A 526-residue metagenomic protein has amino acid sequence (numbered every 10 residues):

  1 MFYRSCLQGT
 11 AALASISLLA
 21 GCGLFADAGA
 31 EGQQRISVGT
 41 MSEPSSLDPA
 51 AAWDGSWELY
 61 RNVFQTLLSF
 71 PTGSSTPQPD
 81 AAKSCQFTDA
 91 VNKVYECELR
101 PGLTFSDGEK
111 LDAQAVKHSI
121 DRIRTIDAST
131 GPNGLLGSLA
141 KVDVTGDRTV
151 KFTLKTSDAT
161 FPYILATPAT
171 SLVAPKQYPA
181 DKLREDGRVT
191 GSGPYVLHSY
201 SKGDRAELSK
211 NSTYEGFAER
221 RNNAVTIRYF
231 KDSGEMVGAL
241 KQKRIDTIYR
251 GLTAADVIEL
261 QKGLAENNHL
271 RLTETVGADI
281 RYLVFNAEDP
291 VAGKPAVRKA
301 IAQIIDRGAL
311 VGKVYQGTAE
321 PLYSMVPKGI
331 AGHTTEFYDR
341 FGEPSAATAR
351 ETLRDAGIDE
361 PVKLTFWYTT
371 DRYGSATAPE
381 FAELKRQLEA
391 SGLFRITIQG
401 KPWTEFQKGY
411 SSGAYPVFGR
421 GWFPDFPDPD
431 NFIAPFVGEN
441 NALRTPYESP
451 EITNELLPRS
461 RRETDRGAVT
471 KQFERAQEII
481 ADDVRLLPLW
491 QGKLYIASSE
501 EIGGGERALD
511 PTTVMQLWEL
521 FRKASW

Functional and structural regions predicted by a protein language model:
L18, E31-Q33, S201, K210 (+3 more regions): Detector for C-terminal structural segments
G39-A90, D121, T190: N-terminal lobe/hinge region of extracytoplasmic solute-binding protein
E96-E98, N133-Q177, S199: Surface-exposed binding/hinge segments that line and control ligand-binding clefts or catalytic entry sites
L111-S119, D147-T153, G193-P194, N222-A224 (+4 more regions): Alpha-helical secondary-structure segments
A166-E219, A224: Gly/Pro-rich hinge or "lid" segments in bacterial periplasmic/extracellular proteins
S212-E259: Ligand-site clamp/hinge motif
P321-A356, R372-T377: Structural transition elements
R354-P424: Ligand/substrate-recognition segments at binding pockets and active sites
